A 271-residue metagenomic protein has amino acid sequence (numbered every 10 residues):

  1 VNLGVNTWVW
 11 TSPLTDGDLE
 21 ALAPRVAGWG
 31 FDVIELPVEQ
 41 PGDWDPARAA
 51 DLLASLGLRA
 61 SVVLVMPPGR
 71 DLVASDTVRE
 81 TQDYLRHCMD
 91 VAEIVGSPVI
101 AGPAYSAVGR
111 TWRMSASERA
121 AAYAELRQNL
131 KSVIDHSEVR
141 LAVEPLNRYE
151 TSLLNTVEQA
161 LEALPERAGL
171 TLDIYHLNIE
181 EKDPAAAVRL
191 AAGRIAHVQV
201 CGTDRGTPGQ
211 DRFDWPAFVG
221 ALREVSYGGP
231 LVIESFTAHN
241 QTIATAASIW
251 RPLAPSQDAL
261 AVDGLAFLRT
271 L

Functional and structural regions predicted by a protein language model:
V1-T7, T11-A27, A54, G96-P98 (+3 more regions): Histidine-acidic metal/acid-base catalytic patches
V9-T11, V38-Q40, M66-G69, A104-V108 (+4 more regions): Active-site-proximal loop/turn and secondary-structure-junction residues that shape catalytic pockets, frequently
R25, R48, L58-R59, R70 (+15 more regions): Arginine residue identity/basic-tract feature
G30-F31, A142: Short Pro/Gly-enriched beta-strand edge/turn motifs at strand-loop
D32, L36-R127, G228, V232-T242: Structural motif corresponding to the early beta-alpha repeats
S75-G169, I179, R251-A259: Active-site acidic/histidine proton-transfer and metal-coordination neighborhood in alpha/beta enzyme cores
